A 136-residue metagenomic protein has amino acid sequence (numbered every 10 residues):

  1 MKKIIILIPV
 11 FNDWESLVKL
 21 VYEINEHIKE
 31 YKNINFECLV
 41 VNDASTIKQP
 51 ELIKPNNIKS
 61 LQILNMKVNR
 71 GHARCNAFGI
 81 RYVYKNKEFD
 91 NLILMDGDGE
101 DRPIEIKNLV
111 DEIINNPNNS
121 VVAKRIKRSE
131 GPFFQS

Functional and structural regions predicted by a protein language model:
K2-I8, L17, I24, F36-V41: Hydrophobic targeting segments
D13-K29, K48: Short, well-formed alpha-helical segments that are part of the catalytic scaffolds of diverse glycosyltransferases
I28-I34, N56-S60: Short helix-capping segments at alpha-helix termini
I34-S45, L64-M66: Short beta-strand/loop segment that forms part of the nucleotide-sugar
N42-E51, G99-E100: A conserved acidic beta->alpha catalytic loop
M66-Y82, E100-S136: Acceptor/aglycone-binding surface of glycosyltransferases and processive sugar-polymer synthases
E88-E100: Short beta-strand-to-loop acidic/aromatic patch adjacent to the donor-nucleotide binding site
